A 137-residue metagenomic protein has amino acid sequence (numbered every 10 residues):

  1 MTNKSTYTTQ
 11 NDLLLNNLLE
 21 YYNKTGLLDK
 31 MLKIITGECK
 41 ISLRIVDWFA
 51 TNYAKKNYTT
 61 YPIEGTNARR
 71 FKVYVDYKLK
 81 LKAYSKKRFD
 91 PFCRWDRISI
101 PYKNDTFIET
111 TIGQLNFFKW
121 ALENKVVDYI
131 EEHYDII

Functional and structural regions predicted by a protein language model:
M1-F89, I100, I112: Long, compositionally biased non-globular segments that serve regulatory/targeting/scaffolding roles in eukaryotic
Y77, D105-E109, F118: Conserved aromatic-histidine-acidic binding/catalytic patches
A83, I108-L115, N124: Short, well-ordered coil↔helix boundary/capping segments
F89-D90, R94-Y102, T106: IQ-motif-like calmodulin-binding regions
R97, K119-L122: Alpha-helical repeat scaffolds in large eukaryotic proteins
P101-K103, I112-Q114, W120: Alpha-helical bundle/repeat cores within regulatory domains of eukaryotic proteins
E123-I137: Long, highly charged low-complexity segments enriched in Glu/Asp and Lys/Arg with interspersed Ser/Thr
